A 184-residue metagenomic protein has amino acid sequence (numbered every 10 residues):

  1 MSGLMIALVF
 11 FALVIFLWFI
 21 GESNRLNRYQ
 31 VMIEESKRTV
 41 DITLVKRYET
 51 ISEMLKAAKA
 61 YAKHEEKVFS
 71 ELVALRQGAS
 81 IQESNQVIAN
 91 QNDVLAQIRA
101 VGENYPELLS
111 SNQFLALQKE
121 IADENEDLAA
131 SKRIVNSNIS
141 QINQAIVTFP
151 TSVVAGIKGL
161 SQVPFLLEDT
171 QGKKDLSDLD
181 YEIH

Functional and structural regions predicted by a protein language model:
S2-H184: A helix-centric hydrophobic-segment signal that preferentially recognizes long, alpha-helical stretches used
